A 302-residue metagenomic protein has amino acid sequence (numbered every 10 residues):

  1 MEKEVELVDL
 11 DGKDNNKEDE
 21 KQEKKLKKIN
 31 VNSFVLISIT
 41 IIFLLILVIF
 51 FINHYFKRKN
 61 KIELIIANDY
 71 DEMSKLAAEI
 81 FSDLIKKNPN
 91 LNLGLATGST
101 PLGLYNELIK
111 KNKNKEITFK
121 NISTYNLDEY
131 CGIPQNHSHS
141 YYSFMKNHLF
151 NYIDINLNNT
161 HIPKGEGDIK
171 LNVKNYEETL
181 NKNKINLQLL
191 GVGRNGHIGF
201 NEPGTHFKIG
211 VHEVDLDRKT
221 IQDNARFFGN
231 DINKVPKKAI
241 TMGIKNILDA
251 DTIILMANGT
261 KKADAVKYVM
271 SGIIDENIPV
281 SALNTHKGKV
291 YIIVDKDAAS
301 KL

Functional and structural regions predicted by a protein language model:
E2-D14, E18: Intrinsically disordered cytoplasmic terminal tails of membrane proteins
V31-T40: Short, hydrophobic alpha-helical membrane anchors of single-pass surface/secreted proteins
H54-L93: N-terminal glycine-/serine-/threonine-rich phosphate-binding loop
R58-I62, I117-Q188: Ligand-binding beta-strand-loop-alpha-helix segment within the catalytic cores of soluble metabolic enzymes
I62, M242-K245, D249-L302: ATP/nucleoside-binding phosphotransfer catalytic cores, i.e., glycine-rich phosphate-binding loops
K87-N114: Glycine-rich N-terminal segment of FAD-binding domains in flavoprotein oxidoreductases, spanning the beta-loop-helix
G94-G98, N126, P163, L189-V192 (+2 more regions): Short beta-strand segments
G199-I244: Class I SAM-dependent methyltransferase SAM-binding "motif I" and its flanking Rossmann-like core
